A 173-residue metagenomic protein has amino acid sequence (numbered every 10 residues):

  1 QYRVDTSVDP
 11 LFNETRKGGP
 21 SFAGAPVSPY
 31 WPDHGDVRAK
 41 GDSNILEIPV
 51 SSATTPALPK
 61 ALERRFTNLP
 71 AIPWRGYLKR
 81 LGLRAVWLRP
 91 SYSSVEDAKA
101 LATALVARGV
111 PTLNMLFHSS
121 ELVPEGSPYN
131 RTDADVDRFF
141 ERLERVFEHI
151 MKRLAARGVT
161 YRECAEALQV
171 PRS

Functional and structural regions predicted by a protein language model:
Q1-R108: Active-site-adjacent pocket scaffolds in enzyme catalytic domains
W74-S173: C-terminal domain-boundary segment and adjacent tail
